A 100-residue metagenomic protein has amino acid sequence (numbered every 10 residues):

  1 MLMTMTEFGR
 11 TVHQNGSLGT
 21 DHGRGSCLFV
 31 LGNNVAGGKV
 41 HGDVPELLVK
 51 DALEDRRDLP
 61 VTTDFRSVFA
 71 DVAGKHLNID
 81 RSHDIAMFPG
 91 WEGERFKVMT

Functional and structural regions predicted by a protein language model:
M1-T100: Feature marks hydrolase-like catalytic cores characterized by long aromatic- and Gly/Pro-rich stretches
